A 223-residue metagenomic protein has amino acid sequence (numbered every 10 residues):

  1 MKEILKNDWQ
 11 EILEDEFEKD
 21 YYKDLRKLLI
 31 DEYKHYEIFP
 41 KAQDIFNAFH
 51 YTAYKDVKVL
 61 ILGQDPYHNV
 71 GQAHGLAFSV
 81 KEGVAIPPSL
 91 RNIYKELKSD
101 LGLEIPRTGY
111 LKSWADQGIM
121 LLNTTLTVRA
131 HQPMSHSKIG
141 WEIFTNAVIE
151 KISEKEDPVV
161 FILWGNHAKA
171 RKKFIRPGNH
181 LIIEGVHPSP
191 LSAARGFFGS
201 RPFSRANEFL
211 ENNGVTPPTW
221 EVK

Functional and structural regions predicted by a protein language model:
K2-E3, D15-V160, H167-A170, I175 (+4 more regions): A polyanion-binding, active-site-adjacent surface
K6-W9: Short, contiguous pre-domain boundary segments
S200-R201, E211: Polytopic transmembrane helical bundles with strong interfacial aromatic enrichment
